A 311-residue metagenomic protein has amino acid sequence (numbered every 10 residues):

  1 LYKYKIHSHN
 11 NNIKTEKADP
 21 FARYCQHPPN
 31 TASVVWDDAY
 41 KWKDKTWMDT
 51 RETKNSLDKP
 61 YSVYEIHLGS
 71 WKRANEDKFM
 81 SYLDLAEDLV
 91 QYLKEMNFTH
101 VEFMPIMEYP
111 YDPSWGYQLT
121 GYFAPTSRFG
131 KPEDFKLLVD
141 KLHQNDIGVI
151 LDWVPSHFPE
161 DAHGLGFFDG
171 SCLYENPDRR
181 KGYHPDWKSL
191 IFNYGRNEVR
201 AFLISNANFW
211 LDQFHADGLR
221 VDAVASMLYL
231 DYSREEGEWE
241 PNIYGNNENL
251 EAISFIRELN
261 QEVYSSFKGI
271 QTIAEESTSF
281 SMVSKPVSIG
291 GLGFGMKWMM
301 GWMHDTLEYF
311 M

Functional and structural regions predicted by a protein language model:
L1-E65, S70-D77, D84: The feature marks proteins involved in alpha-glucan
Y2, T120, I270: Residue-level detector of short, conserved catalytic/binding motifs and their immediate flanks
N10, G69-K72, Y109, T278 (+1 more regions): Short loop/turn segments at secondary-structure transitions that flank enzyme active sites
N10-N12, K181, G269: Detector for glycine-centered tight turns/loop "hinges" at secondary-structure junctions
A22, W47-K54, E160, L259-Q261 (+1 more regions): Intrinsically disordered, low-complexity boundary segments flanking structured domains
T50-D58, H67-N247: Substrate-binding/active-site clefts of carbohydrate-active enzymes
H215-D217, Y232-M311: Conserved alpha/beta catalytic core and glycan-binding cleft of carbohydrate-active enzymes
